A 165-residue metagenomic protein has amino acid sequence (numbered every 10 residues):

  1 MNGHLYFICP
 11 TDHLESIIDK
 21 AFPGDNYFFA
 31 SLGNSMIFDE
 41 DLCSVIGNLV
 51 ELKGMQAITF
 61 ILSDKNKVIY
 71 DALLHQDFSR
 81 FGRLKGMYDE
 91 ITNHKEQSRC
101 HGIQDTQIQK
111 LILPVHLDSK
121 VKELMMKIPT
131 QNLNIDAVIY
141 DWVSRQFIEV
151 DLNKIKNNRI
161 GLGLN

Functional and structural regions predicted by a protein language model:
M1-N2, D19, G33-S44, V50-K53 (+1 more regions): Divalent-metal-activated hydrolytic enzyme cores
M1-N26: Glycine-rich, flexible N-terminal cofactor/catalytic loop recognition
F7-C9, A30, T59-D64, D136-D141: Short beta-strand segments
D12-H13, S35-M36, K65-V68: A short acidic, glycine/proline-enriched capping/turn motif at secondary-structure boundaries, especially helix N-cap
D25-S35: Short, basic, glycine/proline-bearing loop/turn elements
Q56-L74: Extended, charge-rich low-complexity interaction segments
